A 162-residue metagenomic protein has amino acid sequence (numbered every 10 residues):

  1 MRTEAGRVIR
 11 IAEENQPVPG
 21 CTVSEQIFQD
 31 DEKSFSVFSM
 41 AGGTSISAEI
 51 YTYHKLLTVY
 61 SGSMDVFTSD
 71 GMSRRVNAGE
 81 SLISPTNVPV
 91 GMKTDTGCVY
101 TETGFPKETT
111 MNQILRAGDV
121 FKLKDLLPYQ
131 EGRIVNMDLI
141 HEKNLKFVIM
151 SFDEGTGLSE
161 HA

Functional and structural regions predicted by a protein language model:
M1-S34, S73-A78, L82, T96-V148: A short, N-terminal "cap"/entry segment at the start of jelly-roll beta-barrel domains of the cupin/DSBH fold
I27-S34, G42-L56, L139-L145, D153-A162: A short beta-loop-beta micro-motif enriched in histidine and acidic residues
V37-S39, I50, T68, T94 (+3 more regions): Residue-level recognition of conserved beta-strand positions in structured domain cores
M40, R75-D95, D153: Conserved metal-binding segment of the jelly-roll/cupin
E49-E80, A162: A short beta-strand-loop-beta hairpin characteristic of the jelly-roll/cupin
